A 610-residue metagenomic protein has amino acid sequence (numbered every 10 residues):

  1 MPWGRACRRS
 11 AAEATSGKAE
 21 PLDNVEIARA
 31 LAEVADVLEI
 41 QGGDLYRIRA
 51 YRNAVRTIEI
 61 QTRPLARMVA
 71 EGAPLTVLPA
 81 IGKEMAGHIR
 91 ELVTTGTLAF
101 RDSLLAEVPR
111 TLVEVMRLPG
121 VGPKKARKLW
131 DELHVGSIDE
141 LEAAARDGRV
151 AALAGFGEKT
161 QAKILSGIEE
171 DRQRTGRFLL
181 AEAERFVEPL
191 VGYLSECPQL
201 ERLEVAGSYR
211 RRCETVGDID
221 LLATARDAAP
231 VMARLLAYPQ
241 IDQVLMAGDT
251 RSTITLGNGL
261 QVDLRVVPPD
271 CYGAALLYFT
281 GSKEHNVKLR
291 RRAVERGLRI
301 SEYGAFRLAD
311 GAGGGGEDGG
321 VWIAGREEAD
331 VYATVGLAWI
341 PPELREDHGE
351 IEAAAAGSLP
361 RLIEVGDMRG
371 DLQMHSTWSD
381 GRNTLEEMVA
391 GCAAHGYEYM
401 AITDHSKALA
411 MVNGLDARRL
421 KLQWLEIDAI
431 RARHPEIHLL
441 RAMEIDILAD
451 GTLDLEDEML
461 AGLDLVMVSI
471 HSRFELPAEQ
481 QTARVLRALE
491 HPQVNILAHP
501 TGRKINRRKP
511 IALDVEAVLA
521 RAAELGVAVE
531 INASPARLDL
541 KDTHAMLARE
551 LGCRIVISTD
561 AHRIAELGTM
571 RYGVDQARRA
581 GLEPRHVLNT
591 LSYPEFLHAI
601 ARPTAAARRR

Functional and structural regions predicted by a protein language model:
E13, G17-G43: Charged, compositionally biased N-terminal leader segments and the immediate start of the first structured element
E20, R212-R296, E302, F306-H375 (+4 more regions): Charged catalytic cores and adjacent phosphate/nucleic-acid-binding surfaces used for phosphate/nucleic-acid chemistry
P21, L45, A50-S252, G259 (+7 more regions): Accessory alpha-helical DNA-binding modules that contact the DNA backbone or grooves
V34-Q41, Q61, D171-R174, R473: Alpha-helix C-capping/helix-to-loop hinge sites
V205-S208, G370-M374, E444: Two-metal-ion RNase H-like nuclease active-site motif
